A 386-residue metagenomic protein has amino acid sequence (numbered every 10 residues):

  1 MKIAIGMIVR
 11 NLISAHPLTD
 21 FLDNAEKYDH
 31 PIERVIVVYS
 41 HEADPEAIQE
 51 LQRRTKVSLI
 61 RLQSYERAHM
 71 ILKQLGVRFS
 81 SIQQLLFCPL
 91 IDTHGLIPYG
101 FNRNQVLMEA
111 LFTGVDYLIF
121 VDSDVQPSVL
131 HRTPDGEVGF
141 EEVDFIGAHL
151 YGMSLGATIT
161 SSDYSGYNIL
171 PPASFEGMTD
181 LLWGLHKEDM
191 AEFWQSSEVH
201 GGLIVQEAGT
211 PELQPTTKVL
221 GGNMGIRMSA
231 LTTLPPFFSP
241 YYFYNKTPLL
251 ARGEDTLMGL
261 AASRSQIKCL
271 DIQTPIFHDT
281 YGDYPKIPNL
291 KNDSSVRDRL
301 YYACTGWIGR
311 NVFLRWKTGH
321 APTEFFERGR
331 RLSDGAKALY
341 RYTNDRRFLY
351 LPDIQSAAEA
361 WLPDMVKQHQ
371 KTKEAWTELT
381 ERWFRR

Functional and structural regions predicted by a protein language model:
K2-G6, L257: Cell-envelope/extracellular polymer assembly enzymes that use nucleotide-activated donors
I8-R10, D20, V35, S40-H41 (+3 more regions): Terminal low-complexity segments of carbohydrate-biosynthetic enzymes
D20-I32, E50-R54: Short, acidic, metal-binding catalytic loop of nucleotide-sugar glycosyltransferases
A47-E109, T113: Active-site-proximal specificity loops/subdomain of glycosyltransferases
V115-R132: Short beta-strand-to-loop acidic/aromatic patch adjacent to the donor-nucleotide binding site
S128-S239: Conserved catalytic core of nucleotide-sugar-dependent glycosyltransferases
P172, R252, Q266-K291: Active-site donor/metal-binding and catalytic loop motifs of nucleotide-sugar-dependent glycosylation enzymes
T247-L257: Acidic donor-binding loop at a coil-to-helix junction in glycosyltransferase catalytic cores that engages
